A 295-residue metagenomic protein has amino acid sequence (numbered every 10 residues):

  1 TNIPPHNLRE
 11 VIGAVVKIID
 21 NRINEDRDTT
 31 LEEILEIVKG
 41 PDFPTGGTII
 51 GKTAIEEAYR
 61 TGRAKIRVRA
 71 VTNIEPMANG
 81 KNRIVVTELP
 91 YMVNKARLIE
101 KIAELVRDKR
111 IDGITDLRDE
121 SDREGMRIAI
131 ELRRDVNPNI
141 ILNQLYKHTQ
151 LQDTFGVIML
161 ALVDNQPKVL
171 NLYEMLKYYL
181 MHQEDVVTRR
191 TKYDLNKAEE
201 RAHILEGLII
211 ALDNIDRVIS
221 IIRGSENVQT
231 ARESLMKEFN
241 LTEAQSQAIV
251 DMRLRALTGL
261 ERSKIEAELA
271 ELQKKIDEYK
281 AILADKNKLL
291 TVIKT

Functional and structural regions predicted by a protein language model:
N2-T295: C-terminal interaction appendages of subunits in large macromolecular complexes
